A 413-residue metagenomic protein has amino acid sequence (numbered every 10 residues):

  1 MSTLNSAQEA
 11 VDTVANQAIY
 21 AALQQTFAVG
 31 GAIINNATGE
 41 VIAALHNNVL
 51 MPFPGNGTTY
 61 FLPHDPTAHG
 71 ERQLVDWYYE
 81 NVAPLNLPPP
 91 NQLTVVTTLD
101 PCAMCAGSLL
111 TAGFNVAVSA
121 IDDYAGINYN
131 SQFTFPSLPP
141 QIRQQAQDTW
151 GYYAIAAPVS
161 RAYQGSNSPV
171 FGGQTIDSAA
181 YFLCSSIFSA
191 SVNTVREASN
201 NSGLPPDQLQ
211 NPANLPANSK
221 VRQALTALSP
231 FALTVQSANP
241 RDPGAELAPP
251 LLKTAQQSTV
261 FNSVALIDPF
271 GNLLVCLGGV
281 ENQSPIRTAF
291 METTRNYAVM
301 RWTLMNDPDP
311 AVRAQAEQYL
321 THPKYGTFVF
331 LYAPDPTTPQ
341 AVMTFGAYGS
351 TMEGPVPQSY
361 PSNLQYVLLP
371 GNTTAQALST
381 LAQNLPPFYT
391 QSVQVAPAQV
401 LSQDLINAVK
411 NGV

Functional and structural regions predicted by a protein language model:
M1-V413: Zinc-dependent deaminase catalytic domain
